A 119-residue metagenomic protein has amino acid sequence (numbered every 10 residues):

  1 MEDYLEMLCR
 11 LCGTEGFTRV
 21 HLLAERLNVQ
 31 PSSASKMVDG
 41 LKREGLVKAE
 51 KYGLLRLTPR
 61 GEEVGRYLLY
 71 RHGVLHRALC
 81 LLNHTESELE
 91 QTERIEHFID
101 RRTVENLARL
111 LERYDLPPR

Functional and structural regions predicted by a protein language model:
M1-L5, G61, H72: Short, leucine-enriched amphipathic alpha-helices that occur as contiguous helical runs
M1-V29: N-terminal helix-turn-helix DNA-binding core of bacterial DNA-binding proteins
L23-E25, L41, E88: Append "Primarily bacterial transcriptional regulators
S32: Key DNA-contact positions within bacterial/archaeal DNA-binding proteins
S35-M37: Key DNA-contacting residues within the recognition helix of helix-turn-helix
K42-E50: A short, conserved structural fragment
G53-R71: Basic, amphipathic "hinge/linker" alpha-helix immediately C-terminal to the N-terminal HTH DNA-binding motif
E90-R119: C-terminal regulatory/oligomerization modules of transcriptional regulators
